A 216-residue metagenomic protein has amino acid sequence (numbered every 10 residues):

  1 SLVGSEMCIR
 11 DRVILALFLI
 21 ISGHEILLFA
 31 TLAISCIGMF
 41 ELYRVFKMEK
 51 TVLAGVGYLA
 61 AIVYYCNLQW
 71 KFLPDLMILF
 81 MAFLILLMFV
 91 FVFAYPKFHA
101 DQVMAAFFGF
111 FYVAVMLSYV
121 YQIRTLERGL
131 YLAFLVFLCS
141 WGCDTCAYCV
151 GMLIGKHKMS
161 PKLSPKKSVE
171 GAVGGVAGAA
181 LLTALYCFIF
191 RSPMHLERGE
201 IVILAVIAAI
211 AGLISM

Functional and structural regions predicted by a protein language model:
L2-I9: Short, small-residue-biased leader/transition segments that mark boundaries at the very start of proteins
R10-A16, A54-I62: Alpha-helical transmembrane segments
A16-E25, T31-C36, A61-Q69, F108-C146 (+4 more regions): Hydrophobic alpha-helical transmembrane segments
H24-F40, Y58-A61, F80-A94: Hydrophobic, membrane-facing alpha-helical anchors
H24-L32, T51-A54, L73-F80, A100-D101 (+1 more regions): Short, aromatic-rich membrane-interface segments at the entry and exit of alpha-helical transmembrane domains
C36-M48, L86-A100, A147-K162: C-terminal ends of transmembrane helices
L42-M48, V52, L59-P74: N-terminal transmembrane hairpin
K50-A60, M77-M81, A100-Y112, K167-V173: Cytoplasmic-side transmembrane-helix entry/capping segments in multi-pass membrane proteins
